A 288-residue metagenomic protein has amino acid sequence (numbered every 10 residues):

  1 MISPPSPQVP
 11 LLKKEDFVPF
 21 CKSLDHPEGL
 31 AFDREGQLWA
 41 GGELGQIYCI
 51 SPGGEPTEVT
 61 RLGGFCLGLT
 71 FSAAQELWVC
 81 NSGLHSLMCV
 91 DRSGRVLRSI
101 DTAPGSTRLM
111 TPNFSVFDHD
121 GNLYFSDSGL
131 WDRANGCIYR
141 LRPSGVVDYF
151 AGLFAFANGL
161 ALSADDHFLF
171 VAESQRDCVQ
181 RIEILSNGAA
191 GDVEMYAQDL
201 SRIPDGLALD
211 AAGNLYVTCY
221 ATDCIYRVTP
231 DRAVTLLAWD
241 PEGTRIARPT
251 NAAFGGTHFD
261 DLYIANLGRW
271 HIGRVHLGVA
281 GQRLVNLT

Functional and structural regions predicted by a protein language model:
M1-E15, E35, E43-L44, D127 (+1 more regions): Blade/loop signatures of beta-propeller domains
I2-L24, G54, V193, L287-T288: A short helix->beta-strand "capping" segment at the edge of beta-propeller domains
E15-C21, E55-R61, V96-S106, V146-G152 (+2 more regions): A short beta-strand motif characteristic of beta-propeller blades
C21-E35, G42-L44, L62-N81, S86 (+7 more regions): Beta-rich, blade/repeat-based domains predominating in secreted/periplasmic proteins but also intracellular
Q46-Y48, S86-M88, C137-Y139, C178-Q180 (+2 more regions): A short loop-to-beta-strand structural motif that recurs across blades of beta-propeller domains
I50-E55, D91-R95, L141-G145, E183-G188 (+2 more regions): Short loop/turn segments that connect beta-strands within beta-propeller blades
I184-T250: Glycine/small-residue-rich hydrophobic helix-like segments
N251-T288: Blade-level signature of beta-propeller repeat domains, shared across WD40, Kelch, NHL, RCC1 and BNR/Asp-box propellers
